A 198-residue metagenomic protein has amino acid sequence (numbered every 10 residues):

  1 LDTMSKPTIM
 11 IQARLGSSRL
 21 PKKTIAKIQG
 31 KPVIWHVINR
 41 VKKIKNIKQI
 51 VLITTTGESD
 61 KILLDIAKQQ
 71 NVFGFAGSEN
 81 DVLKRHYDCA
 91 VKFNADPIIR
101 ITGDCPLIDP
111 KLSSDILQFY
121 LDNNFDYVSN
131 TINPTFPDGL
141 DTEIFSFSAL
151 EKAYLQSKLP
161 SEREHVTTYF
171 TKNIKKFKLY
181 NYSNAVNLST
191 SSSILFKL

Functional and structural regions predicted by a protein language model:
M4-P21: N-terminal nucleotide-binding beta1-loop-alpha1 segment
L20-K43: Short, well-formed alpha-helical segments that are part of the catalytic scaffolds of diverse glycosyltransferases
W35-D96: Conserved N-terminal catalytic core of the sugar/cofactor nucleotidyltransferase
L83-Y87, T102-F119: Acidic donor-binding/catalytic loop of UDP-sugar-dependent glycosyltransferases, especially processive GT2
P97-I101: Short aromatic-hydrophobic micro-motifs that form the base-stacking/packing surface for donor nucleotide recognition
D109-T135: Conserved donor-nucleotide/metal-binding helix-loop-beta segment in metal-dependent transferases, i.e., the alpha-helix
T131-T142, S189-T190: A recurrent flexible, glycine/aromatic-enriched loop bordering the glycosyltransferase active site that acts as
F145-L198: Active-site oxyanion/phosphate-handling segment shared across diverse enzymes
